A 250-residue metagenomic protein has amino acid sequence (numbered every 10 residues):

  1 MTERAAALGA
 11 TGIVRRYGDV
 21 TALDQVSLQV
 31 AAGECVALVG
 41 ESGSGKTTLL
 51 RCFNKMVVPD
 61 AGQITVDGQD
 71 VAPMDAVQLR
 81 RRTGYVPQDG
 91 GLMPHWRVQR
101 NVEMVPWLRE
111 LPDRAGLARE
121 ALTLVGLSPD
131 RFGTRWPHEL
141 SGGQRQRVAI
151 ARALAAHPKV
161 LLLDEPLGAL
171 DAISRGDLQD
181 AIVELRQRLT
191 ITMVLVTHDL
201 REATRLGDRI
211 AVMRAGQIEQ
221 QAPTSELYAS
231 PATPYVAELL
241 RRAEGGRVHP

Functional and structural regions predicted by a protein language model:
G18, M74-A76, W96, R100-A115 (+1 more regions): ABC-type ATPase nucleotide-binding domains, specifically the catalytic core motifs of the NBD
V39-E41: The feature captures the beta-strand-to-loop junction immediately N-terminal to the Walker
N54: Helix-to-loop junction immediately C-terminal to a conserved catalytic motif
W136-L140, Q144: Conserved ABC ATPase signature
H157: Conserved catalytic motifs of ABC-family nucleotide-binding domains
Q221-A222, S230: ABC ATPase "signature
